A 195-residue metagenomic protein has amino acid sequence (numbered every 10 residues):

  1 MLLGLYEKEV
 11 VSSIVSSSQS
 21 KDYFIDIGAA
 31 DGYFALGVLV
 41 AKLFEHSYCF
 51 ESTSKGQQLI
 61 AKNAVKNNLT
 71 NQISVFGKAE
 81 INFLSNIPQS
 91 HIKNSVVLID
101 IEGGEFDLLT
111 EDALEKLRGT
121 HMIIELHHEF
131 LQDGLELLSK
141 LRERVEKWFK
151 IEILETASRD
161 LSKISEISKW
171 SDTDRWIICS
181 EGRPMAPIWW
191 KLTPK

Functional and structural regions predicted by a protein language model:
M1-N63, Q72-S74, S85-I92, L138 (+1 more regions): S-adenosyl-L-methionine
S17, L114-K116, R144: Conserved helix-to-beta-strand junction in the class I
Y23, I27-D31, S74-E136: Active-site segment flanking the S-adenosylmethionine/decSAM binding pocket in AdoMet-dependent transferases
K66-T70, E115-K116: Short helix-capping segments at alpha-helix termini
G134-E146: Short alpha-helix
K147-I151: Solvent-exposed beta-hairpin/edge-strand motifs
